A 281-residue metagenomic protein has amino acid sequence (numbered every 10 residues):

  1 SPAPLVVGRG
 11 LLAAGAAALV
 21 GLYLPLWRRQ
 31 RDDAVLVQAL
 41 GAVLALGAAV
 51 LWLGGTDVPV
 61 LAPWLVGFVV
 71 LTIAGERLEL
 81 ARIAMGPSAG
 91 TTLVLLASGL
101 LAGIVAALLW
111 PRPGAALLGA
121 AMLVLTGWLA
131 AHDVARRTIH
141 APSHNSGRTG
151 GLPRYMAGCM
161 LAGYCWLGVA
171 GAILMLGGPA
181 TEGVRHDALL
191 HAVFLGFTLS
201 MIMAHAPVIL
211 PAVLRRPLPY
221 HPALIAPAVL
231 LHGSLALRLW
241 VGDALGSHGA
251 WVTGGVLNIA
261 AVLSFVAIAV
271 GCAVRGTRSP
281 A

Functional and structural regions predicted by a protein language model:
S1-A281: Hydrophobic alpha-helical transmembrane segments of multi-pass integral membrane proteins
